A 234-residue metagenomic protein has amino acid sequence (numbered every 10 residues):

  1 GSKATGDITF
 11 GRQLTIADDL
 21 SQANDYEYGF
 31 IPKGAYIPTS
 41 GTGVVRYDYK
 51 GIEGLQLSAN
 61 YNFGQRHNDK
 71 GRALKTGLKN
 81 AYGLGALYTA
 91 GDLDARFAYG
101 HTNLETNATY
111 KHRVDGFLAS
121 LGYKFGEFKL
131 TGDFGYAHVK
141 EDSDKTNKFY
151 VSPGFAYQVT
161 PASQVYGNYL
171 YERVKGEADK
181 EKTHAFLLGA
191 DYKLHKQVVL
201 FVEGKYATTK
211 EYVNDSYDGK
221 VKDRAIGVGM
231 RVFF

Functional and structural regions predicted by a protein language model:
G1-G64, L78, L87-D94: Outer membrane beta-barrel
K3, L188, Y192-L194, V221-F234: Outer-membrane beta-barrel "beta-signal"
T5, E53-G54, A162, Q197 (+1 more regions): Short loop/turn motifs that connect adjacent beta-strands in outer-membrane beta-barrel proteins
T15-D19, G64-R66, T102-L104, A137-V139 (+2 more regions): Structural signature of outer-membrane beta-barrel domains
Y26-F30, T183, Y217-R224: Flexible, surface-exposed loop regions and adjacent strand-edge segments of Gram-negative outer-membrane beta-barrel
I31-P32, D69-R72, E105-N107, K140-D142 (+2 more regions): Extracellular loop and loop/strand-boundary signature of outer-membrane beta-barrel proteins
G77-L187: Detector for outer-membrane/organellar transmembrane beta-barrel domains, recognizing the amphipathic beta-strand
L187-K205, T209: C-terminal closing repeat unit and adjoining cap/tail of repeat-based domains
